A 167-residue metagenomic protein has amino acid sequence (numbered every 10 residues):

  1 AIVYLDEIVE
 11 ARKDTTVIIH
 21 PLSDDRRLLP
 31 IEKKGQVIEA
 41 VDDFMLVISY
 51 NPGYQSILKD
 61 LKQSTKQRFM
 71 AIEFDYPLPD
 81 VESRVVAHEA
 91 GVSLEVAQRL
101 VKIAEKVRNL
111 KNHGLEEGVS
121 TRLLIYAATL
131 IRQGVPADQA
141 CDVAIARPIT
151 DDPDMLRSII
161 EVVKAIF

Functional and structural regions predicted by a protein language model:
A1-F167: C-terminal regulatory/interaction module of P-loop NTP-utilizing enzymes
